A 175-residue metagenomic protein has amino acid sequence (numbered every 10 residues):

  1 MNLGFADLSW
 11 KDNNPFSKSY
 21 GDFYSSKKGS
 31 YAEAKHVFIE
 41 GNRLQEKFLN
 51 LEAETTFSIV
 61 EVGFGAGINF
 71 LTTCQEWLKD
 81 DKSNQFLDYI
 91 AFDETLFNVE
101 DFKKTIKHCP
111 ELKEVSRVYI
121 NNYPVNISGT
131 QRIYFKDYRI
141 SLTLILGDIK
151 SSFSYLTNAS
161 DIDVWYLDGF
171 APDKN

Functional and structural regions predicted by a protein language model:
M1-V60, C74-L112, V118, Y138: Rossmann-like AdoMet
F23-S25, F153-Y155, D173-N175: A generic structural signal for short coil/turn motifs at secondary-structure boundaries
E46-E52, S152-S160: Short amphipathic alpha-helix with an adjacent loop that forms part of the alpha/beta core around
T56, D161-I162: Local beta-strand N-terminus motif with an aromatic residue
G63: Conserved glycine-centered beta->alpha loop in an early N-terminal alpha/beta scaffold
A66-L71, L96: Glycine-rich SAM-binding Motif I of class I
K103-T157: S-adenosyl-L-methionine
I149-K150, I162-N175: A short SAM/SAH-binding and catalytic strip from SAM-dependent methyltransferases
